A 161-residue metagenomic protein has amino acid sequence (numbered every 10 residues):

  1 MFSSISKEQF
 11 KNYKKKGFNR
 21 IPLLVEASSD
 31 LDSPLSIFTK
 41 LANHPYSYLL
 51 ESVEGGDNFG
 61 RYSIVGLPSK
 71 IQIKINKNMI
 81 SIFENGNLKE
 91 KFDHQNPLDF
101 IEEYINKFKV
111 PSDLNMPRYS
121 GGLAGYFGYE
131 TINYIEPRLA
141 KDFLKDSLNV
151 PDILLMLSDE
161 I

Functional and structural regions predicted by a protein language model:
M1-I161: Signature of the chorismate-utilizing enzyme
